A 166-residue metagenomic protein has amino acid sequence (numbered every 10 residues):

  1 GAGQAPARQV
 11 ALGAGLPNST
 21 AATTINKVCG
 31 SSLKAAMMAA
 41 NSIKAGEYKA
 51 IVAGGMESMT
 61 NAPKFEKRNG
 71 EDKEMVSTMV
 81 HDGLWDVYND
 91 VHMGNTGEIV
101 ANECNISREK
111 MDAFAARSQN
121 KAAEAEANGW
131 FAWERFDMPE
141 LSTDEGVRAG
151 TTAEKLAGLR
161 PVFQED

Functional and structural regions predicted by a protein language model:
G1-K49, E74, Y88-H92, G150-D166: Conserved catalytic cysteine-centered active-site region of acyl-thioester-dependent Claisen-condensing enzymes
A2-Q4, A62-K64, T143-E145, T151: Short, well-ordered secondary-structure micro-motifs
R8, E98, A123: Short glycine-/small-residue-rich flexible loop motifs, especially phosphate/cofactor-binding loops
Q9, T96, F114-R117: Amphipathic alpha-helical interaction/coupling elements
A22, A53-G54, A62, D112 (+1 more regions): Short loop/turn and capping residues at structural boundaries
I25-E57, A101-W130: Active-site-proximal alpha-helical scaffold in enzymes
A50-I99, C104: Flexible glycine-/small-residue-enriched beta->alpha junction loops that bind anionic phosphate/pyrophosphate groups
K110-D166: N-terminal extracellular/periplasmic Venus flytrap/periplasmic-binding protein-like
